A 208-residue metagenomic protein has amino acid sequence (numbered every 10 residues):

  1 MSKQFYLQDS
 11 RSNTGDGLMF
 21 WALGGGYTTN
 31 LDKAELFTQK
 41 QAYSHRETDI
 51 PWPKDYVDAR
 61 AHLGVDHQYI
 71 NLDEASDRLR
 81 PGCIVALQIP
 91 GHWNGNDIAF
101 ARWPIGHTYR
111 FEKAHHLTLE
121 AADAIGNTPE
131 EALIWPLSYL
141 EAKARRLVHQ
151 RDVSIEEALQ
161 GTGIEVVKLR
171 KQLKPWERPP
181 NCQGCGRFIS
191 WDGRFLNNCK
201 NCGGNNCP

Functional and structural regions predicted by a protein language model:
M1-Y6, R80-V85, W176-N181: Short structural boundary motif marking the start of a folded domain
F5-T29, C83-R110: Short aromatic-glycine-(Arg/Gly/Cys) micro-motifs in beta-strand/loop hairpins
D9, G15-G17, N30, T38 (+1 more regions): Membrane-topology and secretion signals of cell-surface/extracellular proteins
G26-K54, W103-L140: A short, charged, amphipathic alpha-helix used as a generic interaction element across diverse proteins
S44-L72, D123-K174: Short, mixed-charge low-complexity intrinsically disordered segments
I164-P179, R187-R194: Short, flexible, mixed-charge glycine/proline-rich loop motifs that serve as phosphate/nucleic-acid-contacting
G193-P208: Cysteine-rich micro-motifs
